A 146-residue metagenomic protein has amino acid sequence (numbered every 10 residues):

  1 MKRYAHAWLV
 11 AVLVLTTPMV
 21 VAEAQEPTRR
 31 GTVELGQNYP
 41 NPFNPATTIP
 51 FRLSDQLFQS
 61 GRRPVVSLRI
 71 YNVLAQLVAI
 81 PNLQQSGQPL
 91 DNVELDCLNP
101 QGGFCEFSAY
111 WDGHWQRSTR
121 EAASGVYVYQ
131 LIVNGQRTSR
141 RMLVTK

Functional and structural regions predicted by a protein language model:
K2-R30, I80, P89: Short, compositionally biased serine/threonine- and acidic-rich segments at solvent-exposed termini, linkers, or domain
A22-E26, L35-G36, R120, S124-K146: C-terminal tail/sorting-segment detector
Q25-Y39, F43-R69, L83: Glycine-centered coil/turn sites that cap beta-strands in beta-rich domains
N38-N41, F51, A75, W111 (+2 more regions): Terminal processing/anchoring signals of secreted or surface-associated proteins and related intramolecular
L53-D55, G113, V133, V144: Hydrophobic beta-strand positions in extracellular immunoglobulin-like domains
S67-Y71, Q76-L77: Beta-strand signatures of extracellular beta-sandwich domains
L83-L90, K146: A short acidic/small-residue loop/turn micro-motif
G87-N134: Short, surface-exposed loop/turn motifs with a glycine/proline- and acidic-biased composition
